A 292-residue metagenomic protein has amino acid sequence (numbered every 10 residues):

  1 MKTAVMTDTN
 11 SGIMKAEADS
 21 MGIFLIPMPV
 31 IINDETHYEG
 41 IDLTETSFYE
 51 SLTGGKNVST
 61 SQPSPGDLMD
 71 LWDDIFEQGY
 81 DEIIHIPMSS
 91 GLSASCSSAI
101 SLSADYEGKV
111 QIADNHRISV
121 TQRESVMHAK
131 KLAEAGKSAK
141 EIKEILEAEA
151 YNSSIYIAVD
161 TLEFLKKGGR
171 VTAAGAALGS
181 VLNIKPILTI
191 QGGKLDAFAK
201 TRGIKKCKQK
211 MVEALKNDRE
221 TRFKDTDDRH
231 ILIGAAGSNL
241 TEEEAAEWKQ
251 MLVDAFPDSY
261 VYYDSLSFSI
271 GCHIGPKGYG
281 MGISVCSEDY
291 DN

Functional and structural regions predicted by a protein language model:
A4, N10-F24, P29, E82 (+3 more regions): Mixed-charge interfacial surface used for oligomerization/domain docking and macromolecular partner engagement
A4-P63, D67: N-terminal glycine-rich anion-binding loop in soluble enzyme alpha/beta folds
L43-F48, Q78, I100-D105: A short glycine/small-residue-enriched secondary-structure motif
G55-S93, S97-S98, K143, A150: Glycine-rich phosphate- or other oxyanion-binding loops that anchor nucleotides, phosphorylated ligands
